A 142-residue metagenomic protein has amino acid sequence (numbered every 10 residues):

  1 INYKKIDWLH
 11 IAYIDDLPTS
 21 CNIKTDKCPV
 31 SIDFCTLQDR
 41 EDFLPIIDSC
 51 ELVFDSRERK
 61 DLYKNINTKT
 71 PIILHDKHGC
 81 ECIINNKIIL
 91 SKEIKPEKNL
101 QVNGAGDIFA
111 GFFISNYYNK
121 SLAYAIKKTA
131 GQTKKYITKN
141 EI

Functional and structural regions predicted by a protein language model:
I1-L90, I126-K128, N140: Ribokinase/PfkB-type carbohydrate-kinase core domain
K95-I142: Conserved post-catalytic alpha-helical subdomain immediately downstream of the catalytic base and nucleotide-binding
